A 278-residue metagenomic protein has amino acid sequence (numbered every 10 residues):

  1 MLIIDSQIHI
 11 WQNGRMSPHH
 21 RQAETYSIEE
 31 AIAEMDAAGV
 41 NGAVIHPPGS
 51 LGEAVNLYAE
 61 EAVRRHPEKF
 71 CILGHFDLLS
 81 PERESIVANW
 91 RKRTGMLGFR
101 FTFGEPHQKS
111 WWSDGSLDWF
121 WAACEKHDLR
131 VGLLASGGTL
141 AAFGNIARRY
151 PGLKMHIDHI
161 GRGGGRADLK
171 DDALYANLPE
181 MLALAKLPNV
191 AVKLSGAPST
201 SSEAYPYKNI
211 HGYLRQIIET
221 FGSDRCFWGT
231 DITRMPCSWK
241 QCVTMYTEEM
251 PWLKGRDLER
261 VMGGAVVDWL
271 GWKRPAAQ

Functional and structural regions predicted by a protein language model:
M1-S6, E24-G42, R215-Q216, T220-F227 (+1 more regions): Mid-to-C-terminal alpha-helical segments outside catalytic/metal-binding sites
I3-I8, A43-I45, I72-G74, L97-F101 (+4 more regions): Hydrophobic faces of well-ordered beta-strands that scaffold small-molecule active sites in alpha/beta enzyme cores
Q7, M35, A59, F99 (+6 more regions): Conserved, mostly hydrophobic/aromatic
W11-T25, R166-A167: Acidic/histidine-rich helix-loop elements that form or flank divalent-metal/phosphate-binding sites at the catalytic
P18-H46, L57-R65, N89: Alpha-helical scaffold segments that flank or form the walls of functional sites
Y26-A31, A54-E60, E82-I86, L140-F143 (+2 more regions): Alpha-helical scaffolding within the catalytic cores of extracellular/periplasmic polymer-degrading hydrolases
E53-G138, G144-N145, K193-A197: Active-site gating/metal-coordination segments in enzymes
S110-F227, R274-Q278: Catalytic pocket-lining loop regions of alpha/beta-barrel enzymes, especially the amidohydrolase/enolase/GH5 lineages
